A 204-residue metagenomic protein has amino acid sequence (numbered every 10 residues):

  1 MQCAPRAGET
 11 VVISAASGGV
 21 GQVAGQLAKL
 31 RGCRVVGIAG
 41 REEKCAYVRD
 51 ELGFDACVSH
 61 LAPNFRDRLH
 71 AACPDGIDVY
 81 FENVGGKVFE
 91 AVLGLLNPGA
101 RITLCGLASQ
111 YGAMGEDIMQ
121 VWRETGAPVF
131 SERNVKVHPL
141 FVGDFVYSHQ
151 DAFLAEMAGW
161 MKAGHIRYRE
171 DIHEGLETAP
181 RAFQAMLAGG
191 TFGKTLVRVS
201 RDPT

Functional and structural regions predicted by a protein language model:
M1-T204: Terminal helix/beta-alpha structural elements that buttress the NAD(P)+-binding lobe
